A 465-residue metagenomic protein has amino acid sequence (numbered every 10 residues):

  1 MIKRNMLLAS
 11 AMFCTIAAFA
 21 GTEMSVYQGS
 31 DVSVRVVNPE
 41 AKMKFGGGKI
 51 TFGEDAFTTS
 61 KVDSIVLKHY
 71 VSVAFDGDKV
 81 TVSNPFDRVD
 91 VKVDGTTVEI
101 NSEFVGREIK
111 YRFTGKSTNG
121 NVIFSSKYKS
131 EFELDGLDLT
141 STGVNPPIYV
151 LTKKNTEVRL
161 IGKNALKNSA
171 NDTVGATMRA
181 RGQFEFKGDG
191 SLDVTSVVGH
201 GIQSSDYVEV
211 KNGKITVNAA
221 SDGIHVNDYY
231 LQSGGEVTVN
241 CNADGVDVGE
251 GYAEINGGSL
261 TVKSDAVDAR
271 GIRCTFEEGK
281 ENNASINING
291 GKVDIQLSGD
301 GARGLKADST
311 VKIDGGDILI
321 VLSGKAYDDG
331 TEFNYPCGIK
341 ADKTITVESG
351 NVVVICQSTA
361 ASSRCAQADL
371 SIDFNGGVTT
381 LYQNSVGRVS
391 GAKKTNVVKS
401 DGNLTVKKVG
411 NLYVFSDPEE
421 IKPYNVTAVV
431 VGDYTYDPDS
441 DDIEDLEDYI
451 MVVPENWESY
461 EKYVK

Functional and structural regions predicted by a protein language model:
M1-I2: N-terminal secretory signal peptides that target proteins for export/translocation
N5-C14: Sec-dependent N-terminal signal peptides
I16-A20: Sec/Tat signal peptide C-region and signal peptidase I cleavage site
T22-V36, E40: Short N-terminal segments immediately surrounding and downstream of signal-peptide cleavage
T22-Y27, G48-F52, T427-V429: Short polybasic amphipathic segments
S30, E54-A56, G136, D433: Residue-level detection of beta-strand-connecting loop/turn positions
V37-K44, F57-Y70: Structured surface patches comprising rigid loops and adjacent beta-strands/short helices at the edges of well-ordered
K68-K465: A composition-driven surface/loop motif
